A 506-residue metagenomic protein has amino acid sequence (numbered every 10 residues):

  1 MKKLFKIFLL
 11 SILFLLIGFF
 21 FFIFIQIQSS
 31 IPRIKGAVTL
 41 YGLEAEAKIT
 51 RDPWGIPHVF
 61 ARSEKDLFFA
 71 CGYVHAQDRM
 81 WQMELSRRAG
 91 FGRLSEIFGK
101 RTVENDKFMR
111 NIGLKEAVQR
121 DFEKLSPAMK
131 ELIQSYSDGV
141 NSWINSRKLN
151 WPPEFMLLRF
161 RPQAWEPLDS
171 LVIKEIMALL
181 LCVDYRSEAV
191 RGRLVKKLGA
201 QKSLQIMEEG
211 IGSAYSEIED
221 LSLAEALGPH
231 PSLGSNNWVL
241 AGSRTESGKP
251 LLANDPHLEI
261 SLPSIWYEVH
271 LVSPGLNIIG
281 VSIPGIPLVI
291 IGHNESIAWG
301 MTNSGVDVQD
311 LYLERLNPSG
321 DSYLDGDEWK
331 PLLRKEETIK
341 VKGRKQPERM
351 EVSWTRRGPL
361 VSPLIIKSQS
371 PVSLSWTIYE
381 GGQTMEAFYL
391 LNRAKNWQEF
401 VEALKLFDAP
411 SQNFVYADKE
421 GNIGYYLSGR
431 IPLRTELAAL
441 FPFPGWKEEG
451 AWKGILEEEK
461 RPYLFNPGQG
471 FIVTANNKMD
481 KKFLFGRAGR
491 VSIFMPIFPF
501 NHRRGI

Functional and structural regions predicted by a protein language model:
M1-I17: N-terminal Sec-pathway targeting helices
L15-I25: Hydrophobic alpha-helical membrane-insertion segments, chiefly the h-region of N-terminal signal peptides
I23-P263, G275, G280, L288 (+2 more regions): Substrate-recognition/specificity elements adjacent to catalytic centers across diverse enzyme folds
A45, K124-S146, S243, G248 (+4 more regions): Structured, non-membrane catalytic/scaffold regions adjacent to prosthetic-group chemistry
A70, F108, A117-K130, S375 (+3 more regions): Second-shell loop/turn segments in exported
H230-S232, S273-P284, L288, G292-I297 (+1 more regions): Glycine- and hydrophobic-rich flexible loops that cap the catalytic core of alpha/beta enzyme folds
L406-R504: Hydrophobic alpha-helical segments
